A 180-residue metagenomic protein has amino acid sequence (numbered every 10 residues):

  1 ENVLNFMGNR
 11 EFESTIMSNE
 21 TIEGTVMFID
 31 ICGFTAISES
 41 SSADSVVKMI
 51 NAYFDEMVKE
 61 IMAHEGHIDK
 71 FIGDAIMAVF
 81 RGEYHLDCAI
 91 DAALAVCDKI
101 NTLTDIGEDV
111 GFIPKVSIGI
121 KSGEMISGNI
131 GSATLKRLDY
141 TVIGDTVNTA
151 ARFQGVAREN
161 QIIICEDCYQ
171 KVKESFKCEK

Functional and structural regions predicted by a protein language model:
E1-I22: Regulatory cytosolic signal-relay segments
N19-E20, Y53, D69-I76: Short glycine- and acidic-residue-rich catalytic loops of nucleotidyl-transferase/cyclase enzymes
E23-A36: Catalytic-site or vestigial catalytic-site microsegments of nucleotide-handling domains
T35-V58, M62, D69-K70: Conserved long alpha-helical elements within nucleotide-processing catalytic cores of c-di-GMP signaling and class III
E39-S45, K70-P114, I120, Y140-D145: Short helix/loop segment flanking the catalytic signature motif in cyclic-nucleotide metabolism enzymes
V79-D87, I118-L138, E159-Q161: Catalytic strand-loop-helix junctions within cyclic-nucleotide turnover domains
L103, K121, D145-E166: Catalytic/regulatory signature loops of cyclic-dinucleotide turnover enzymes and related class III nucleotidyl cyclases
M125-S127, V156-K180: Cytosolic regulatory/linker segments at or just downstream of nucleotide-handling modules in signal-transduction
